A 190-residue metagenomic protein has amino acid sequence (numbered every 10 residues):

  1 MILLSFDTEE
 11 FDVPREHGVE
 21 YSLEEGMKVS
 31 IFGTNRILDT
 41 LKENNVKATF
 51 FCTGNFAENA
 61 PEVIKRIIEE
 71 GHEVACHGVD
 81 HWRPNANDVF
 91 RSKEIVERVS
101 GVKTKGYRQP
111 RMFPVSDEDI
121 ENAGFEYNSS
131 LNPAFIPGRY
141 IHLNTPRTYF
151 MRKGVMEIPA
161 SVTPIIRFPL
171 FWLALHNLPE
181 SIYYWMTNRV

Functional and structural regions predicted by a protein language model:
M1-E70, N122: Active-site beta->alpha N-cap acidic-glycine motif
I2-F6, A48-F50, V74-H77, K105-Y107 (+2 more regions): Hydrophobic faces of well-ordered beta-strands that scaffold small-molecule active sites in alpha/beta enzyme cores
Y21-K28, C52-T53, C76-R83, T104-K105 (+1 more regions): The substrate-binding groove and active-site-proximal loops of carbohydrate-active enzymes, especially glycoside
G26-I31, T49-P61, D80-V89, R108-V115 (+1 more regions): Acidic-and-aromatic substrate-binding clefts and catalytic sites of carbohydrate-active enzymes
V29-G33, D88, L178-M186: Soluble or luminal CAZymes and related metallo-dependent hydrolases
E43-T49, G71-V74, E97-T104: Short, surface-exposed connector motifs at secondary-structure boundaries
N87-R98: An active-site-proximal "capping" alpha-helix that borders the catalytic cofactor pocket
E97-R98, V102-V190: Active-site-adjacent pocket scaffolds in enzyme catalytic domains
